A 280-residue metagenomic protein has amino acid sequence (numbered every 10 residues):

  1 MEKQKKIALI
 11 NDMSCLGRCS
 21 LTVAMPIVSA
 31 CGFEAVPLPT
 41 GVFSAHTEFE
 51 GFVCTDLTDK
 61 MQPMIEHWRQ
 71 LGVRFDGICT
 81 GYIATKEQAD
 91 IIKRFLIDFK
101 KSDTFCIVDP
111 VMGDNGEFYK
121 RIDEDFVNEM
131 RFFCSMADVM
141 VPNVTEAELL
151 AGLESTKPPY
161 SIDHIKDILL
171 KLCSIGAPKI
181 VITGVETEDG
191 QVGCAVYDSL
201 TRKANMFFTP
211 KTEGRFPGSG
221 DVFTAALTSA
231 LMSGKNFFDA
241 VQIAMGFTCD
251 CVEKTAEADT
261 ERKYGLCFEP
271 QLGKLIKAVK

Functional and structural regions predicted by a protein language model:
E2-V108, M112-K120, E269-K277: Conserved N-terminal subdomain of the carbohydrate kinase-like
S14, G41-F43, A84, M112-D114 (+4 more regions): Glycine-rich beta-alpha junction loops
C15, K203-G218: Short pre-catalytic strand/loop immediately N-terminal to key active-site residues, enriched for Gly-Thr
R121-A204: Conserved phosphate/ATP/ADP-binding segment of small-molecule kinases
L149, G214-F237, V241: Short, small-residue alpha-helix embedded
S155-H164, L231-I243: Short, charged, surface-exposed loops that flank catalytic or proteolytic processing sites
F238-K280: Charged C-terminal helix
